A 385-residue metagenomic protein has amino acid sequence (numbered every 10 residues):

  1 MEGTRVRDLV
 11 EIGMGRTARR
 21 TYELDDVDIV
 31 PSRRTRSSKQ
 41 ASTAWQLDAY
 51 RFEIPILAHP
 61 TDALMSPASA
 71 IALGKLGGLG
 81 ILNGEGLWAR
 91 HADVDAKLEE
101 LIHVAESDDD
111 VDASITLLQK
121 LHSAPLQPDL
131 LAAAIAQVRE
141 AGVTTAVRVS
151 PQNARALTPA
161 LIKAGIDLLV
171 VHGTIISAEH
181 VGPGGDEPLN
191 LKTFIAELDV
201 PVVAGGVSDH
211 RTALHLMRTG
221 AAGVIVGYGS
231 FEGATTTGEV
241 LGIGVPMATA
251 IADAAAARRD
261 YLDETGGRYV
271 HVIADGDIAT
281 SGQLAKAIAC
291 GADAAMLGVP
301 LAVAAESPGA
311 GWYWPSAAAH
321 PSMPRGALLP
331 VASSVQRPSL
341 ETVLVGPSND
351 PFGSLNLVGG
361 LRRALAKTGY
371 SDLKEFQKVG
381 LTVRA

Functional and structural regions predicted by a protein language model:
M1-R33, H122-D129, A133-A136, D199 (+2 more regions): Alpha/beta catalytic cores of nucleotide-metabolism and tRNA/nucleoside-modifying enzymes
M1-T265, L301: Active-site entrance/lid segments in N-terminal catalytic domains of soluble metabolic enzymes
